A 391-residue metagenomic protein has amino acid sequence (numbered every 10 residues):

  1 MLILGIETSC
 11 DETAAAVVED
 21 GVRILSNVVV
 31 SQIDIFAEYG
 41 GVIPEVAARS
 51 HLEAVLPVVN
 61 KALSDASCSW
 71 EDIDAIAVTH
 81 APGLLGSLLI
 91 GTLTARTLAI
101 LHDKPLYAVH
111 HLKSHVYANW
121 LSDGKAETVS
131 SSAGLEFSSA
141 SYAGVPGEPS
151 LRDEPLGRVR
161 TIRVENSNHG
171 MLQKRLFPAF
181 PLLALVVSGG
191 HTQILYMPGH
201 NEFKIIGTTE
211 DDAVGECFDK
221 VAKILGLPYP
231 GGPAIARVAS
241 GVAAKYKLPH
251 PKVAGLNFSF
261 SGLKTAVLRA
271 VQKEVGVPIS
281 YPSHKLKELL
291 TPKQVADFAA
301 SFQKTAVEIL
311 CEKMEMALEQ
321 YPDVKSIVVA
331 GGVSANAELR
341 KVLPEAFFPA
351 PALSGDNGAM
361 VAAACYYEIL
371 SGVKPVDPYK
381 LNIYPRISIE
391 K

Functional and structural regions predicted by a protein language model:
M1-G134, G170-K391: Acidic, glycine-enriched active-site microenvironments
K125-F177: Intrinsic disorder/low-complexity segments
